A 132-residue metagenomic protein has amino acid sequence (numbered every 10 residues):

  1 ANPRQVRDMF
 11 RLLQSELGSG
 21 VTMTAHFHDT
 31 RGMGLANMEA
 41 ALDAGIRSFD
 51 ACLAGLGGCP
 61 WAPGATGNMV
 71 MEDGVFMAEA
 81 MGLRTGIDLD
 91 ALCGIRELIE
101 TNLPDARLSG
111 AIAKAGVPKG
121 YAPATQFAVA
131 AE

Functional and structural regions predicted by a protein language model:
A1-E132: Catalytic cores and adjacent flexible loops of soluble metabolic enzymes that perform enolate/carbanion chemistry on
